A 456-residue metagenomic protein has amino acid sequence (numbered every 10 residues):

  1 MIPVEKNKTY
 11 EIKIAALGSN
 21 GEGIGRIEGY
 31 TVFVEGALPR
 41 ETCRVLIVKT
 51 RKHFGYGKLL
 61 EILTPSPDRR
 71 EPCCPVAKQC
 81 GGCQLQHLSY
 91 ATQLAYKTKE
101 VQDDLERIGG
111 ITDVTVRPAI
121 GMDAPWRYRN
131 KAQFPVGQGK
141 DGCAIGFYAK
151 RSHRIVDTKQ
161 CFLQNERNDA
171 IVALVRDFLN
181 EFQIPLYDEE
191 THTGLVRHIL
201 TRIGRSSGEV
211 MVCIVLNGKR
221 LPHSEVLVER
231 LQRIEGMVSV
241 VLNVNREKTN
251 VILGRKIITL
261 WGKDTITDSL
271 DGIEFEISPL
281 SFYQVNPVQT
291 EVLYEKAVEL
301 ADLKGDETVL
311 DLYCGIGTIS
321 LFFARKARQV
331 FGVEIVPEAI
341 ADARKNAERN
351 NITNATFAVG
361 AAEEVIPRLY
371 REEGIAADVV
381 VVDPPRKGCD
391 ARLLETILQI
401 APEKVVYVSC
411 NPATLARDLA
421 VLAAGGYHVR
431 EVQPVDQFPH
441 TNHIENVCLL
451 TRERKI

Functional and structural regions predicted by a protein language model:
M1-P72, V76, T356-F357, E364: Terminal RNA-binding accessory module
I2-E11, S19, H223-I234, V238-I456: Rossmann-like S-adenosyl-L-methionine
G23-E28, G146-A149, C213-V215, A343: Short, acidic/hydrophobic/Gly-rich beta-strand patch recurrent on exposed beta strands that often constitutes part
R40, Q164, N286: Short, conserved phosphate/pyrophosphate- and ester-handling motifs at nucleotide-, phospho-/glycolipid
L60-P72, K78-L186, L221: Extended interfacial segments that mediate partner engagement and assembly in macromolecular machines
R117-P125, E189-E190, H198, P434-Q437: Short, solvent-exposed loop/turn elements at beta->coil junctions and helix N-caps that rim active or binding pockets
W126-N130, G208, N442-H443: A short, glycine/Asx- and small/polar-enriched loop/turn that sits immediately N-terminal to a beta-strand
T201, S207-N217, E274-S278, V379: Short, aliphatic-rich beta-strand segments
